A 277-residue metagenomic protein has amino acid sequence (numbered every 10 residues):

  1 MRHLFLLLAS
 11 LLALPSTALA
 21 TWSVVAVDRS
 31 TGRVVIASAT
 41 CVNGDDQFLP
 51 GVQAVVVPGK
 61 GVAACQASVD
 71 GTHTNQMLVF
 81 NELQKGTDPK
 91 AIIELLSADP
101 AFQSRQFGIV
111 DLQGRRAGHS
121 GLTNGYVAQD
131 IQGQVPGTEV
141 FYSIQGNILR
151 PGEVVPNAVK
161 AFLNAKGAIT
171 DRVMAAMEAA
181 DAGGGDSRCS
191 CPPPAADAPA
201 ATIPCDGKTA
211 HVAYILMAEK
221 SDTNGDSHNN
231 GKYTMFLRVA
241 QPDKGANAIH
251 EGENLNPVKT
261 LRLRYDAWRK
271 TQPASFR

Functional and structural regions predicted by a protein language model:
M1-R2: N-terminal secretory signal peptides that target proteins for export/translocation
F5-T17: Bacterial N-terminal signal peptides
L19-R277: N-terminal nucleophile
